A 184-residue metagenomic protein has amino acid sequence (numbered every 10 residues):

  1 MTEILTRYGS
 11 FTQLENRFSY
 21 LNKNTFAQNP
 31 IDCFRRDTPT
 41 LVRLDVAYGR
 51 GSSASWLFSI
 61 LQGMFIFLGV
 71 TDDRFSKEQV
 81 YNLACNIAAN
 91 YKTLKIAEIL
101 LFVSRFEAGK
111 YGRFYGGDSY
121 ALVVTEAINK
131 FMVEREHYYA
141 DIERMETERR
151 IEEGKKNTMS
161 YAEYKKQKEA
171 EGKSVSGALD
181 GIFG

Functional and structural regions predicted by a protein language model:
M1-G184: Charged interaction scaffolds used for protein-protein
